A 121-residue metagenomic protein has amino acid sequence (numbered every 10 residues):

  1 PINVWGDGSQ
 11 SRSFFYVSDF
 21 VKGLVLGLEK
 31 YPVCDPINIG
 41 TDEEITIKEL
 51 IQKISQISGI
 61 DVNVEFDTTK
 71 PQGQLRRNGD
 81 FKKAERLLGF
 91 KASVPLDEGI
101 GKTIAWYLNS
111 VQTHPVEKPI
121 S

Functional and structural regions predicted by a protein language model:
P1-V4, I57-D67, K82: A short C-terminal helix-loop "cap" of Rossmann-like NAD(P)-dependent dehydrogenase/epimerase domains
W5-R12, V17-D19, L26-N38, E43-T46 (+1 more regions): Glycine/proline-rich active-site loop of Rossmann-fold NAD(P)-dependent oxidoreductases
V17, P36, K70-K91: Conserved C-terminal active-site "lid" loop/helix of NAD(P)H-dependent oxidoreductases that clamps the redox cofactor
F20, L24, I39, L50 (+2 more regions): Non-catalytic, hydrophobic alpha-helical segments
L24-L28, I51-I54, I100-Y107: Hydrophobic "lid"/C-terminal helical patch of Rossmann-like NAD(P)-dependent dehydrogenase/epimerase domains
L96-S121: Amphipathic terminal alpha-helices
